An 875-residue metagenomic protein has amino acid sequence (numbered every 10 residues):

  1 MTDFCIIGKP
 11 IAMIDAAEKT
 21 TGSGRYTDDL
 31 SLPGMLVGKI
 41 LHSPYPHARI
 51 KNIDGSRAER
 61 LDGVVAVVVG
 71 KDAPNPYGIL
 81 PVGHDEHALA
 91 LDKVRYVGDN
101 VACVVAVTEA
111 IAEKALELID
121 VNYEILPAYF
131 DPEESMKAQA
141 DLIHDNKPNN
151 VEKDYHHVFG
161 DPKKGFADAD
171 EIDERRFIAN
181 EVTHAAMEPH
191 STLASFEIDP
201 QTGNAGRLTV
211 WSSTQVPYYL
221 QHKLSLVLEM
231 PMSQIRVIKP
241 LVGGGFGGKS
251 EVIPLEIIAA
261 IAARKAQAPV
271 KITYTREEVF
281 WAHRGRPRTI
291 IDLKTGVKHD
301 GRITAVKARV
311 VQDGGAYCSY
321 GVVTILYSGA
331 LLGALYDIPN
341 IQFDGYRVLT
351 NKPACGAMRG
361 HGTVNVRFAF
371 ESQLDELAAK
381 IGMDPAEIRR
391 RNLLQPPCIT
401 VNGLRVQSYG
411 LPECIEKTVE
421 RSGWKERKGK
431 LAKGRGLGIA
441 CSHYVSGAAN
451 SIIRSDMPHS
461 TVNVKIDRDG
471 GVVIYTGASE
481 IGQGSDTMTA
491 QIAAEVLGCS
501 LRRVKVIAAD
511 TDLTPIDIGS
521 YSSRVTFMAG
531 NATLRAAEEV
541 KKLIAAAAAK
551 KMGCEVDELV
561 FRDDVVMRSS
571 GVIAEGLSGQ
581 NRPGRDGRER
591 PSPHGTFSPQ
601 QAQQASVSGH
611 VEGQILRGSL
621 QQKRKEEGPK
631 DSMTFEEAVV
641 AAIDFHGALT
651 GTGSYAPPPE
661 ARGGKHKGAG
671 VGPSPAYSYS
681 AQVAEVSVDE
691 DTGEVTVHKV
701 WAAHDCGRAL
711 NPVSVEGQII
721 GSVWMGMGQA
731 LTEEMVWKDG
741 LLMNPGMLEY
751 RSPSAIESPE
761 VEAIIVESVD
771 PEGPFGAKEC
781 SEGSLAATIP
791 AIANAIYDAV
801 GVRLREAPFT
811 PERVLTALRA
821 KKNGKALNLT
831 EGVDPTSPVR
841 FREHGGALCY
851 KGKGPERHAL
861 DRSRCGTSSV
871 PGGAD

Functional and structural regions predicted by a protein language model:
M1-V151, I172, L255: Flexible, low-hydrophobicity surface segments
K9, D15-E18, N149-T192, R288-S372 (+3 more regions): Glycine-rich loop/linker segments at domain edges
I14-E18, E117-F130, Q215-P217, H222 (+7 more regions): Extended active-site and interfacial segments that coordinate phosphate-rich ligands in large catalytic machineries
G70-K71, E229-Q234, A263-V270, H299 (+6 more regions): C-terminal catalytic domains of large/alpha subunits in multi-subunit enzymes
D141-L228, N392-G471, M743-E757, E762-I764: Helix-loop-helix junctions that connect adjacent transmembrane helices in secondary transporters/permeases, recognized
P200-A205, M567-P629, R662, L827-D875: Intrinsic disorder/low-complexity segments
M232, G245-Q267, K271-T273, S485-I492: Thiamine diphosphate
A448, I453-T514: Catalytic phosphate/nucleotide-handling subdomain of diverse soluble enzymes
